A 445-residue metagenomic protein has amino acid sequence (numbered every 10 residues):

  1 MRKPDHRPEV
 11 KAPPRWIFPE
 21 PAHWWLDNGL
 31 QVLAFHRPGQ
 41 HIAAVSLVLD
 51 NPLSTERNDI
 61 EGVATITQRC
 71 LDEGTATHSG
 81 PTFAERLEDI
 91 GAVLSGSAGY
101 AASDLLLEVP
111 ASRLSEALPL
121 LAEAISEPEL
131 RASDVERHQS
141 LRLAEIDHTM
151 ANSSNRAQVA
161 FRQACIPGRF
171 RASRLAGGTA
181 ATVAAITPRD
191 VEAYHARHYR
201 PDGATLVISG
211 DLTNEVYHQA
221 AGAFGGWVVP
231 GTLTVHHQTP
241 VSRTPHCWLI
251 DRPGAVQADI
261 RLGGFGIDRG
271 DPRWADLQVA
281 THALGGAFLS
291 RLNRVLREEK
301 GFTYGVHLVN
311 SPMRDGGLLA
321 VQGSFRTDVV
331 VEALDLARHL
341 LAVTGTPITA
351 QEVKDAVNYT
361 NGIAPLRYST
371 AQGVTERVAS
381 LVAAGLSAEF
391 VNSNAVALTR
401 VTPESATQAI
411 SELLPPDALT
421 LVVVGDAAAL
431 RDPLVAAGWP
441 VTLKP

Functional and structural regions predicted by a protein language model:
M1-D5, T149-D202, A223, R367-R400: Scaffold signal of the M16-like zinc-metallopeptidase fold and its non-catalytic homologs
M1-I17, G168-A172, A176, R200-P201 (+3 more regions): An aromatic/glycine/proline-enriched structural segment found at the starts of mature extracellular/organellar domains
M1-P14, P19-P21, D27, T205-G210 (+1 more regions): C-terminal regions of mature proteins
V32-N51, E61, G203, T232-L289: His/Glu-based metal-binding/catalytic segments typifying zinc-dependent metallopeptidases
A44-E108, R174, A287-F302: M16/MPP (pitrilysin/insulinase) zinc-metallopeptidase core fold and M16-derived inactive scaffolds
L71-N155, E192-D202, E332: Active-site-adjacent, His/Asp/Glu-enriched structural segments that form or flank metal-binding and acid/base networks
E73-T77, L107-L141, A287, H307 (+3 more regions): M16/insulysin-pitrilysin zinc metalloprotease superfamily fold
L143-V159, T244-P245, L249-D251, A255 (+3 more regions): Short acidic/His-enriched helical or mixed secondary-structure segments at domain edges of catalytic enzymes and some
